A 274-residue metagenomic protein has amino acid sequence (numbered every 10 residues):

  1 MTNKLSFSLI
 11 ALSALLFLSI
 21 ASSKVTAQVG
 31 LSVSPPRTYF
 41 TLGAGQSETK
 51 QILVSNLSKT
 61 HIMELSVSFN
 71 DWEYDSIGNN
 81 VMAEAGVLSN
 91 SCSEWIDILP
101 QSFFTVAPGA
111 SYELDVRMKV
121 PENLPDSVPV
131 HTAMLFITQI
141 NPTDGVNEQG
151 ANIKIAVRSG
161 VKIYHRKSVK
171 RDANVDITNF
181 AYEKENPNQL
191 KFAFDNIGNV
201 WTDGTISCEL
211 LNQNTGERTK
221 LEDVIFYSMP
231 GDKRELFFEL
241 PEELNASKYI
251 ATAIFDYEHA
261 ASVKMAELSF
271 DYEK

Functional and structural regions predicted by a protein language model:
M1-L12, A21-S23: Bacterial N-terminal signal peptides that target proteins for export
A27-R37, L42-S47, P142-Q189, S262-K274: Long, low-complexity ectodomains and other extracytoplasmic segments of secretory-pathway proteins
S32, H61-V116, T205-C208, Q213-G216: Surface-exposed binding patches on compact interaction domains or structured appendages
S34, G45-Q51, Y112-L114, S127-M134 (+1 more regions): Short, solvent-exposed loop/turn segments enriched in Ser/Thr/Gly
T38-T41, P100-V106, N179-F180, E222-S228 (+2 more regions): Beta-strand-rich interaction surfaces with strong enrichment in secreted/lumenal proteins
E48-K50, F104-M118, M229-F238: Short Pro-Gly-centered flexible turn/kink motifs
Q51-S55, Q189-I197, E239: Short edge beta-strand/loop segments characteristic of extracellular beta-sandwich folds
H61-E73, V120-I163, L244-K274: Terminal connector regions
